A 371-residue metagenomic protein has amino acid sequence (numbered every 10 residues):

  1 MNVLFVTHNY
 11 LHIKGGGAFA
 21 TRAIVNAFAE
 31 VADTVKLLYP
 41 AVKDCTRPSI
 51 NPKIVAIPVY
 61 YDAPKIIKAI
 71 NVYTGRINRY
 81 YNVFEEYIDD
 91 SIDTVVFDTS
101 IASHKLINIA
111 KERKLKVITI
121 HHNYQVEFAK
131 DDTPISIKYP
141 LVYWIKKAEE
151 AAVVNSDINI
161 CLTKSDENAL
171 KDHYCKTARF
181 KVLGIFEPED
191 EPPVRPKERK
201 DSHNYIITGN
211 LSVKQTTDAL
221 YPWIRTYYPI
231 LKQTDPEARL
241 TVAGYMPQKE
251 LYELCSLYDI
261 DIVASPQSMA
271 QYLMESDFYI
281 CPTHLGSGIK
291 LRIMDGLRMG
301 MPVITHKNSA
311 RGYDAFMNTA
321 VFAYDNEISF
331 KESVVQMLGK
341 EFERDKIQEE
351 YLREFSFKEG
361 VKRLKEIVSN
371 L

Functional and structural regions predicted by a protein language model:
M1-T46, D90, Q233: N-terminal subdomain of nucleotide-sugar transferases
V3, T94, A110-K130: Active-site proximal beta-strand in glycosyltransferases
Q125, K138-N159: Membrane-proximal helix-turn-helix segments that form the acceptor-binding/catalytic region of lipid-linked
E150, V154-P192: Donor nucleotide-sugar binding/catalytic pocket of nucleotide-sugar-dependent glycosyltransferases
D157, D259-I260, M274-G288, M299-M301: Acidic donor-binding loop of glycosyltransferase active sites
F186-V194, E198-L254, I262-M269, M274: Conserved catalytic-core segment of nucleotide-activated headgroup transferases in glycan assembly
R292-D295, P302-H306: Short hydrophobic beta-strand element within catalytic cores of glycosyltransferases and related nucleotide-activated
G339-L371: A charged, aromatic-enriched C-terminal amphipathic alpha-helix characteristic of glycosyltransferases across folds
